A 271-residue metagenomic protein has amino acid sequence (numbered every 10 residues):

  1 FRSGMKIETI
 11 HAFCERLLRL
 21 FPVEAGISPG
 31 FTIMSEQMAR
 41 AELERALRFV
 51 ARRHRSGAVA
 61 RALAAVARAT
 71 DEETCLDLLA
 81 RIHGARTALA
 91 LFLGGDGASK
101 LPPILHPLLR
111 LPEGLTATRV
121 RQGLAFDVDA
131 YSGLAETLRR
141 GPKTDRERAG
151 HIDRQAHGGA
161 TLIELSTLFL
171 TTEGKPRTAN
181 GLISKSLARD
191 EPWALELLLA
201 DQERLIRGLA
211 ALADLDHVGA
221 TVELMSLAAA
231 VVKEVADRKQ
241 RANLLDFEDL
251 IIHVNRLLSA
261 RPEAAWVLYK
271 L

Functional and structural regions predicted by a protein language model:
F1-A64, K100-I104, E113: Conserved P-loop NTPase-based nucleic-acid remodeling module centered on helicase motor cores
K6-E15, F31-E44, A200-L271: Conserved helicase NTPase motor core
A12, R45-C75, T87, F126-G133 (+1 more regions): Accessory nucleic-acid engagement/destabilization modules that flank
C14, F21-A25, L47-A58, T70 (+5 more regions): Conserved NTP-handling cores and scaffolds of large molecular machines
L17-I33, L43-A46, A62-L63, C75-L78 (+5 more regions): Generic alpha-helix signal with a bias toward terminal, lower-confidence helices and secondary-structure junctions
A67-T74, E147, R154, F247-L257: Charge-rich, acidic-biased intrinsically disordered regions
C75-L245: Conserved ATP-driven helicase/translocase motor core recognized via long, highly charged RecA-like/P-loop NTPase domain
